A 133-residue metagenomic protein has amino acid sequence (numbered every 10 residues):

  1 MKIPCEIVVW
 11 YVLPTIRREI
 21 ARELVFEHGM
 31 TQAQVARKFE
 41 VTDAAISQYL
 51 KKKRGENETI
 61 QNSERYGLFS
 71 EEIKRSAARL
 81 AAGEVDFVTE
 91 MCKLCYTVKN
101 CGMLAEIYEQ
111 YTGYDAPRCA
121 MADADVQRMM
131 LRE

Functional and structural regions predicted by a protein language model:
M1-R17, E64: Short, Lys/Arg-enriched anionic-surface-contact patches
L13-G29: Short, amphipathic alpha-helical "recognition" segments used to contact nucleic acids or chromatin
T31-R37: Short alpha-helical "recognition helix" segments of helix-turn-helix
Y49-K51, N57: DNA major-groove recognition helix of helix-turn-helix
N57-K74: Short Lys/Arg-enriched helix C-cap and helix-to-coil transition segments that create basic nucleic-acid-contact patches
E71-E133: Helix-turn-helix/homeodomain-like alpha-helical modules used for DNA recognition and transcription-factor dimerization
